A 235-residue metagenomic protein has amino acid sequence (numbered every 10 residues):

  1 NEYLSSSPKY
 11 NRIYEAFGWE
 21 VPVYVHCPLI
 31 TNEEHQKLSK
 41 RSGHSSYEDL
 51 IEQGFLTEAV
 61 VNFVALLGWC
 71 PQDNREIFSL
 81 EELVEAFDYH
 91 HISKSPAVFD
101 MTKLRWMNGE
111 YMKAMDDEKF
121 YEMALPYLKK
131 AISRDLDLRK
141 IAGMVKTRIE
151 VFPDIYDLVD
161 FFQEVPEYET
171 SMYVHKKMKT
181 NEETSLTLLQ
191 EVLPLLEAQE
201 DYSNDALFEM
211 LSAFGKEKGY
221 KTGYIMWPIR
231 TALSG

Functional and structural regions predicted by a protein language model:
N1-M112, W227-L233: Alpha-helical recognition segments enriched in aromatics with Gly/Pro capping that present substrate-recognition
V64, R105, M178-E183, G223: Residue-level detector of intrinsically disordered/flexible regions characterized by low predicted structural confidence
E82, W106, K140, M144 (+2 more regions): Amphipathic alpha-helical interaction segments
D117-Y220: Small-residue-rich helix-loop
